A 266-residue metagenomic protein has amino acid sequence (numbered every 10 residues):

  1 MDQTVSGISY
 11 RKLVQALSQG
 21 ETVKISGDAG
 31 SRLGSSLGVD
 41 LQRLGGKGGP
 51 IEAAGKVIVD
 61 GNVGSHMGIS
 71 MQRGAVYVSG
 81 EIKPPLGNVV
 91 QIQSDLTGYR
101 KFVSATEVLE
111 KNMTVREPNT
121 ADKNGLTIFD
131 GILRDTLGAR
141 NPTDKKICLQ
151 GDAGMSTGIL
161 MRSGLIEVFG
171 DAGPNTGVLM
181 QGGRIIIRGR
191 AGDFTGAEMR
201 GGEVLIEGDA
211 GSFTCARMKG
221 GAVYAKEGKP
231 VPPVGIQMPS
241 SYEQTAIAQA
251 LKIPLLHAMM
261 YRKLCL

Functional and structural regions predicted by a protein language model:
M1-D60, S65-Q150, G154-S156, E203-L266: Intrinsically disordered, low-complexity terminal regions
R140, K146, G154-A197, E203 (+1 more regions): Glycine-rich phosphate/ribose-binding loops and adjacent secondary-structure elements that form binding surfaces
